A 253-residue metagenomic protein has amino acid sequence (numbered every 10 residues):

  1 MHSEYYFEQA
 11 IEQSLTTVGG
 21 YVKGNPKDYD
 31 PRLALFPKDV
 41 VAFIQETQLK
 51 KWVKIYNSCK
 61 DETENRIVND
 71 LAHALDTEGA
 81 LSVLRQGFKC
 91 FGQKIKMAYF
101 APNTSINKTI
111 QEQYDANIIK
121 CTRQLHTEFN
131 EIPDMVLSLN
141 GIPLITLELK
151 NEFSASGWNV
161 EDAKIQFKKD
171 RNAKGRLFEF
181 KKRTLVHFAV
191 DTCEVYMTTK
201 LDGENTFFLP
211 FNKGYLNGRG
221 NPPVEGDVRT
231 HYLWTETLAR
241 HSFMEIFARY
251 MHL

Functional and structural regions predicted by a protein language model:
H2-L253: ATP-dependent helicase/translocase motor core
